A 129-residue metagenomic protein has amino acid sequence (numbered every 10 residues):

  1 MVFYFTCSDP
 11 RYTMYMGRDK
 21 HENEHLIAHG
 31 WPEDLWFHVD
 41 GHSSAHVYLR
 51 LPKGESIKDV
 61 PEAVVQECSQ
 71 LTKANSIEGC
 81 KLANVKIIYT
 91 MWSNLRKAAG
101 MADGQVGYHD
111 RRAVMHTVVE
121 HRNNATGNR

Functional and structural regions predicted by a protein language model:
M1-W31, P61: Long beta-strand-rich cores associated with HINT superfamily self-processing modules
Y4-T6, Y15-G17, H38, Y48 (+2 more regions): Residues in well-ordered beta-strands of folded domains
S8-P10, G41, K81: Short flexible coil/turn linkers enriched for glycine and charged/polar residues that connect secondary-structure
E22-E24, H46, G54-S56, R96-A98: Eukaryotic short linear interaction motifs
W36-H42: Short glycine/proline-enriched loop/turn "hinge" motifs that connect secondary-structure elements and lie
H42-R50: Glycine-rich, often proline-containing surface loops adjacent to acidic residues and nearby aromatics that form
L49-V65: Short histidine-centered catalytic/ligand-binding loop motif
V64-R129: Helix-rich interaction surfaces within compact, conserved domain-sized segments that mediate assembly or partner
